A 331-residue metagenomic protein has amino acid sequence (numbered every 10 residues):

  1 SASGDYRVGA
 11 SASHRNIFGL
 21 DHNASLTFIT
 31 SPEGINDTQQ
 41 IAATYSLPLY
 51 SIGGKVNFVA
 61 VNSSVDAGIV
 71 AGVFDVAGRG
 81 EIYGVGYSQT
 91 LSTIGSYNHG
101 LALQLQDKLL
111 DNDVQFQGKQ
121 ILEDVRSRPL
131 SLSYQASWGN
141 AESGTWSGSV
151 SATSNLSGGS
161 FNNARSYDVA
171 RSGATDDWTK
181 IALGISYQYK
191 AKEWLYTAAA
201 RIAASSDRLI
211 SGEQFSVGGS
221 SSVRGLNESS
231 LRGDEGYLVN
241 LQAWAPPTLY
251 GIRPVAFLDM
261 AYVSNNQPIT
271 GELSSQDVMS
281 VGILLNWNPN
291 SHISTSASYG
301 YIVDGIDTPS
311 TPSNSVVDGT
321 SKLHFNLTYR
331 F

Functional and structural regions predicted by a protein language model:
S1-N57, T93: Outer-membrane beta-barrel initiation region
G4-V8, D37-I41, R79-Y83, D124-L130 (+5 more regions): Residues that define the transmembrane beta-barrel architecture of outer-membrane proteins
V8-A10, A24-T30, F58-N62, L101-L109 (+6 more regions): Transmembrane beta-barrel strands of outer-membrane/channel proteins
A10-A12, A43-Y45, V85-Y87, L132-Y134 (+7 more regions): Membrane-embedded beta-strands of outer-membrane beta-barrel proteins, especially the hydrophobic/small aromatic
A12, L285-W287, H292, S315-F331: Outer-membrane beta-barrel "beta-signal"
H14-N16, L47-L49, Q89-L91, A136-N140 (+6 more regions): Residue-level signature of outer-membrane beta-barrel architecture
P48, G53-A203, D207, S310: Transmembrane beta-strand segments of outer-membrane beta-barrel domains in Gram-negative and organellar OMPs
Y187-N265: Extracytoplasmic gating/loop element in the C-terminal half of outer-membrane beta-barrel translocons and assembly
